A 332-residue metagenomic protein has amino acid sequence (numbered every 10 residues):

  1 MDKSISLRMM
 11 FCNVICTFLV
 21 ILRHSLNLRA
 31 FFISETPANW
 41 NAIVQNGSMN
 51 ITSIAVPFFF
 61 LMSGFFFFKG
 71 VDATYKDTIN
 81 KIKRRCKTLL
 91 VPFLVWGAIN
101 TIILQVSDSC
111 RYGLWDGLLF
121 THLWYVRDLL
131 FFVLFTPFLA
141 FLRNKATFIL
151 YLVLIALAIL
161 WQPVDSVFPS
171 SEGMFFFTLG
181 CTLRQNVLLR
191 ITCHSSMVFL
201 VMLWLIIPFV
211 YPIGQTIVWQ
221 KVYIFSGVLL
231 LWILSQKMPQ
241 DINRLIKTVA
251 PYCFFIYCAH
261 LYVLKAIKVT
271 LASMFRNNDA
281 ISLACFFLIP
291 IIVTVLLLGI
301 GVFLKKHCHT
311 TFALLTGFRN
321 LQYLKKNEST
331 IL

Functional and structural regions predicted by a protein language model:
M1-L332: Alpha-helical transmembrane segments and their immediate juxtamembrane cytosolic regions
